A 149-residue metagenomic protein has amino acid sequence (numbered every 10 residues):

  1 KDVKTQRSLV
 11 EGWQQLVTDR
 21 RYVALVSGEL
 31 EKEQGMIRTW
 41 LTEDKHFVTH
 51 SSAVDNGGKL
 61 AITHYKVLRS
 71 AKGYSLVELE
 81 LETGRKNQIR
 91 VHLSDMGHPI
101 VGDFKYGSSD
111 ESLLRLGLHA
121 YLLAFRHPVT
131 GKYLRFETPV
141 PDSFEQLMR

Functional and structural regions predicted by a protein language model:
K1-R149: RNA pseudouridine synthases
